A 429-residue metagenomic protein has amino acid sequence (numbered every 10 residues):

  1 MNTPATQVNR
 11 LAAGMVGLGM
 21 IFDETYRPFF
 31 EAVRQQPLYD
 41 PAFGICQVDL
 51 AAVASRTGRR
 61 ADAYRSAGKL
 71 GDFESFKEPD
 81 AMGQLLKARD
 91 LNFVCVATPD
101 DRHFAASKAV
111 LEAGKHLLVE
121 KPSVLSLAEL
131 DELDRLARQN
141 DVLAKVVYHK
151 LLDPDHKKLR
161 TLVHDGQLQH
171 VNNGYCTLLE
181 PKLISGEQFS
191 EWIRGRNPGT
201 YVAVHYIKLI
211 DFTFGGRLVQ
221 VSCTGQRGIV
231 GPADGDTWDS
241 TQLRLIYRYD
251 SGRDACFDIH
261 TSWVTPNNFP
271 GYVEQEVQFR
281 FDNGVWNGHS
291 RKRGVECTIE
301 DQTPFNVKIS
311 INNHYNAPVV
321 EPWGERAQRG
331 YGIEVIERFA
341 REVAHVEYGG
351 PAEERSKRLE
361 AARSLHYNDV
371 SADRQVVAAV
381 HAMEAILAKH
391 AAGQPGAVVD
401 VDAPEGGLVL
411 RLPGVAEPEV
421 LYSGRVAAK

Functional and structural regions predicted by a protein language model:
N2-L70: N-terminal Rossmann-like dinucleotide-binding module
N2-Q7, R338-K429: C-terminal helix-rich "cap/oligomerization" subdomain common to oxidoreductases
F73-V96: A structured beta-alpha segment of the ubiquitous adenosine-cofactor-binding alpha/beta core
N92-F93, P99-L151: Beta-strand-loop-alpha-helix segment that lines the small-molecule cofactor/substrate pocket of alpha/beta enzymes
A97-T98, L178: Glycine-rich, N-terminal phosphate-binding loop of Rossmann-like dinucleotide-binding domains
K150-D236, S356, P395: Predominantly a Rossmann-like dinucleotide-binding segment in NAD(P)-dependent oxidoreductases
D236-D254, F279-D282: Active-site beta-strand termini and strand-to-loop segments that position acidic
G252-E337: NAD(P)-dinucleotide binding in Rossmann-like oxidoreductases
